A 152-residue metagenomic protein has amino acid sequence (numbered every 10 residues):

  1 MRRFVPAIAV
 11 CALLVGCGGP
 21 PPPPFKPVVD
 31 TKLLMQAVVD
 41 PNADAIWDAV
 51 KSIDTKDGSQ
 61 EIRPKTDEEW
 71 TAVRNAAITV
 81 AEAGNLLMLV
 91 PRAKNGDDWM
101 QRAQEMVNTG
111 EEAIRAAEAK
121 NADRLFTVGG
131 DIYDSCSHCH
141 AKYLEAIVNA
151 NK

Functional and structural regions predicted by a protein language model:
R2-V10: Sec-dependent signal peptide recognition, specifically the positively charged N-region followed immediately by
V10-C11, A43: Intrinsically disordered, low-complexity regions
L13-G16: C-terminal motif of bacterial Sec signal peptides marking the signal peptidase cleavage site
G18-K152: Sequence context surrounding c-type heme c attachment/ligation sites in exported
